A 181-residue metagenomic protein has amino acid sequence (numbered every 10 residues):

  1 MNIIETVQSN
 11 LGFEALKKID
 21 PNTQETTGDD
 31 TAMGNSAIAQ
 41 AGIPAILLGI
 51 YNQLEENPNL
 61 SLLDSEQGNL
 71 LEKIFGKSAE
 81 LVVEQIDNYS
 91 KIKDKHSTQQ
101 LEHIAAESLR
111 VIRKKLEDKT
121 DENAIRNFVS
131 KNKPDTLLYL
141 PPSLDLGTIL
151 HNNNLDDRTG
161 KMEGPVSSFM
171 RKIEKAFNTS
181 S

Functional and structural regions predicted by a protein language model:
M1-S181: A structural "flexibility-hinge" signal
